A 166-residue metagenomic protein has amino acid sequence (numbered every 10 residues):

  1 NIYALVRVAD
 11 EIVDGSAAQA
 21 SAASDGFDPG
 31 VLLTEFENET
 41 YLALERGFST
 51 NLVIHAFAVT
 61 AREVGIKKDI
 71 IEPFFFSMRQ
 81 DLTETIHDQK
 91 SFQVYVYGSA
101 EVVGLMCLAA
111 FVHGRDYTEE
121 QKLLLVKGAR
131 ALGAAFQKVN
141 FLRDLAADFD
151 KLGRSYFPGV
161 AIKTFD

Functional and structural regions predicted by a protein language model:
N1-D166: Acidic catalytic motifs of isoprenoid enzymes
